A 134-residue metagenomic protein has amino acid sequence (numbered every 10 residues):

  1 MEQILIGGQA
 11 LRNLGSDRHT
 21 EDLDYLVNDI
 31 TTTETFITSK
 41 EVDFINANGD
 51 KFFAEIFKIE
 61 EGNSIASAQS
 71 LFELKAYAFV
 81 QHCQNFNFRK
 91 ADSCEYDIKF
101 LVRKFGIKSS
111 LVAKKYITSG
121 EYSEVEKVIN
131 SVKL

Functional and structural regions predicted by a protein language model:
M1-L134: Compositionally biased terminal segments of proteins
